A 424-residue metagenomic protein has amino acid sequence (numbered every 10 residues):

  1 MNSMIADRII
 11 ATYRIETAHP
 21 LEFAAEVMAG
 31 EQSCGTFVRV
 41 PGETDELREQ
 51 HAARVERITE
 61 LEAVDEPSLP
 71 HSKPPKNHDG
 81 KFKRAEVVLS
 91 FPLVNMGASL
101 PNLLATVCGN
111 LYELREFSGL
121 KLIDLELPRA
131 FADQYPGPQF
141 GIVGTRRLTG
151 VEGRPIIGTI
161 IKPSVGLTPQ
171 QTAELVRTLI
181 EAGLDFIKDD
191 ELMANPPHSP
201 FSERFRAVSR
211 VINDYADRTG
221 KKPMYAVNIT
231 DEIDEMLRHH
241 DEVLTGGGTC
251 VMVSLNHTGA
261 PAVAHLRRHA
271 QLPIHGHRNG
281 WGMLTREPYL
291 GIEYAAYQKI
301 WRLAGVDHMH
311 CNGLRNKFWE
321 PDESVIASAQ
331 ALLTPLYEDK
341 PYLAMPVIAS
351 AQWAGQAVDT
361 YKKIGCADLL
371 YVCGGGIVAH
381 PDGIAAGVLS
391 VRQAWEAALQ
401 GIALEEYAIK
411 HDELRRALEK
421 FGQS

Functional and structural regions predicted by a protein language model:
M1-E181: N-terminal capping/small domains of soluble enzymes
Y13-H19, P155-E174, P223-E235, G280-E293 (+1 more regions): Active-site mouth loops of central-metabolism enzymes
Q32-S33, R48-E56, S199-V227, A260-W281 (+3 more regions): Alpha-helix-loop-beta-strand connector modules within alpha/beta enzyme cores
P138-T149, M193-Y215, I233-M236, L255-Q271 (+3 more regions): Active-site-adjacent beta->alpha loops and helix N-cap segments on the catalytic face of soluble alpha/beta enzymes
T159, G166-M193, S199-P200, V211-I212 (+1 more regions): Phosphate-binding glycine-rich loops and their immediate beta-loop-alpha structural context
L179, V243, T360, V391: Conserved, mostly hydrophobic/aromatic
R238-H240, G246-C373: Catalytic alpha/beta core domains of metabolic enzymes, predominantly
G383-S424: Extended, intrinsically disordered, low-complexity segments
